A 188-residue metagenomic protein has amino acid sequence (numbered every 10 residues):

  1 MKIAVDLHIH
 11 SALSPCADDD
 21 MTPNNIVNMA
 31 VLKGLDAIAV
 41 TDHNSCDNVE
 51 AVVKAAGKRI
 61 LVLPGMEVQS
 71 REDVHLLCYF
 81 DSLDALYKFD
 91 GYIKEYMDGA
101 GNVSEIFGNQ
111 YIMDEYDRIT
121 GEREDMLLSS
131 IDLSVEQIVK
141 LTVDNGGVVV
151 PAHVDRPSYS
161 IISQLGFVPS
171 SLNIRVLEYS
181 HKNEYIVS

Functional and structural regions predicted by a protein language model:
M1-E72, L165-L172, E184-I186: An N-terminally biased module of ancient metal coordination in phosphate/nucleic-acid-related enzymes
K2, A55-E178, N183-V187: Extended substrate/RNA-proximal surfaces in nucleic-acid metabolism proteins
